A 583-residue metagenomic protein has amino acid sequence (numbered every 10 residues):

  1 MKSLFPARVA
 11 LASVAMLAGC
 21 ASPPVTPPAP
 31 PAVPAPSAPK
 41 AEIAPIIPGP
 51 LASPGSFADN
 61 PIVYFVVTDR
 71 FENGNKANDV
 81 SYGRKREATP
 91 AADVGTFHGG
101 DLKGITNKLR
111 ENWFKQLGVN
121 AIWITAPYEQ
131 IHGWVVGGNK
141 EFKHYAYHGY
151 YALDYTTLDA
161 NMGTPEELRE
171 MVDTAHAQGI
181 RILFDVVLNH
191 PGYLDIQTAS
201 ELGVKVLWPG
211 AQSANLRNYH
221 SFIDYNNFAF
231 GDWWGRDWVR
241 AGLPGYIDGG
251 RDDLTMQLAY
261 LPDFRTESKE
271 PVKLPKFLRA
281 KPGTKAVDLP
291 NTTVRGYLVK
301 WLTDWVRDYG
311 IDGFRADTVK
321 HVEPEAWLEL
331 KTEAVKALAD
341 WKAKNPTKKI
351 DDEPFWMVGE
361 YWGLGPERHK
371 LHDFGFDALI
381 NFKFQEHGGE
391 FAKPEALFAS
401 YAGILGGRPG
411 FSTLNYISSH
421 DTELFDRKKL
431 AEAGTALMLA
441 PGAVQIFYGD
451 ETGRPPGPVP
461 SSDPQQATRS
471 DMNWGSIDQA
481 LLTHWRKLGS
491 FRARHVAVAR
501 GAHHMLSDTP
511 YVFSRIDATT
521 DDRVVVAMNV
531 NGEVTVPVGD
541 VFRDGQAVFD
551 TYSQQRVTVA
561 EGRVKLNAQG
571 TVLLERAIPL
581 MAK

Functional and structural regions predicted by a protein language model:
P30-R181, N189-P191, I196-A199, K205 (+6 more regions): N-terminal structural segment of carbohydrate-active enzymes
D59-V63, K115-I122, H176-L183, Y309-F314 (+4 more regions): Loop/turn elements at helix/coil->beta-strand transitions in domains of secreted/extracellular proteins
I62, V559-K583: C-terminal beta-strand-rich structural cap/linker in extracellular carbohydrate-active enzymes
V66, I124, Y155, A175 (+9 more regions): Conserved, mostly hydrophobic/aromatic
V80-R84, Q130-Y150, L188-F264, T332 (+2 more regions): Aromatic- and acidic-residue-enriched segments that line the glycan-binding/catalytic groove of carbohydrate-active
A88-K103, G149-T164, Y260-R295, D312-H321 (+3 more regions): The substrate-binding groove and active-site-proximal loops of carbohydrate-active enzymes, especially glycoside
H190, V206, A214-N215, Y219-N226 (+7 more regions): Active-site-proximal helices and loops of the catalytic beta/alpha 8
